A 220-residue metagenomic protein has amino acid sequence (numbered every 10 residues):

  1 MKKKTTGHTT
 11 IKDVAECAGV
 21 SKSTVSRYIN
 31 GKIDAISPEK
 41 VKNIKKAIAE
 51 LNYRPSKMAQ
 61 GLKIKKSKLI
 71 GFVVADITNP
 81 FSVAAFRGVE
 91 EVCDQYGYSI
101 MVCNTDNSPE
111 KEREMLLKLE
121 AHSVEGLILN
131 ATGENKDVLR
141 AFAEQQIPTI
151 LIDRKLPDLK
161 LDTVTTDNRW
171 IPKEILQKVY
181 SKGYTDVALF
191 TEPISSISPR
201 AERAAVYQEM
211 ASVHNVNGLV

Functional and structural regions predicted by a protein language model:
M1-K4, C17, E50, E91-Y96 (+2 more regions): Bacterial carbohydrate/catabolite-sensing allosteric modules
M1-K66: N-terminal helix-turn-helix DNA-binding module of bacterial transcription factors
P38, K42, L51-G126, P193 (+2 more regions): Amphipathic helical "hinge" segments at domain boundaries
N130-K136, L156-D158: Ligand-binding clamshell of periplasmic/extracellular solute-binding protein-like
E134-Q145: Active-site-adjacent beta->alpha loops and helix N-cap segments on the catalytic face of soluble alpha/beta enzymes
